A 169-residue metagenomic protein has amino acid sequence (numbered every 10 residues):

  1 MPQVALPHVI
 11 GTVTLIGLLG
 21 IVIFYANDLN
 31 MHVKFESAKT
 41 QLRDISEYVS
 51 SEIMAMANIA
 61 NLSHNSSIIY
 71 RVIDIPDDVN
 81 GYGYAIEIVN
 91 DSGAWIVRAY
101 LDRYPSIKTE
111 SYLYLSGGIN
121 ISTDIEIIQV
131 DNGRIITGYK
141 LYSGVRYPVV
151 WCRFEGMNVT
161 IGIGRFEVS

Functional and structural regions predicted by a protein language model:
M1-V13: Glycine-centered recognition micro-motifs in short, flexible terminal segments and loops
V13-F24: Alpha-helical hydrophobic helix detector
F24-S169: N-terminal export/assembly leader peptides and their processing motifs that target proteins to secretory
